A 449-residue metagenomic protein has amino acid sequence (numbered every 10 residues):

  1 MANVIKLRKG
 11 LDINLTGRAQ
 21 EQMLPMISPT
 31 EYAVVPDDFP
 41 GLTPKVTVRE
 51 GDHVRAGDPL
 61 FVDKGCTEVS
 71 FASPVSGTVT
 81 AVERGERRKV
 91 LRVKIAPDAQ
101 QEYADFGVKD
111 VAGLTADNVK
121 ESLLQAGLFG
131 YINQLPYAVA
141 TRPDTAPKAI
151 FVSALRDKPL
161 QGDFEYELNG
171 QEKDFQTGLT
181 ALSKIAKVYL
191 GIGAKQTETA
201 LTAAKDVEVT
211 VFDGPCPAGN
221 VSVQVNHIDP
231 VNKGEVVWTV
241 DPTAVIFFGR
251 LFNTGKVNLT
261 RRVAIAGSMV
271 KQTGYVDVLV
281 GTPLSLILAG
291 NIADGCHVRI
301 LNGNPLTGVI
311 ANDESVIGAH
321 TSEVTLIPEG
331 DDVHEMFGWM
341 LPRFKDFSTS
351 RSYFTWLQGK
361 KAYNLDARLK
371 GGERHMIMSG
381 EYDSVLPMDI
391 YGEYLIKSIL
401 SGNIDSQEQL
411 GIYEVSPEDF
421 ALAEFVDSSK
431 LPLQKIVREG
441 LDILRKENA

Functional and structural regions predicted by a protein language model:
M1-T47, V62, F212: N-terminal, Lys/Arg-enriched amphipathic/low-complexity engagement segments that precede the first folded domain
L42, V48, G65-E68, Q272: Short, solvent-exposed loop/turn positions at domain surfaces that link secondary-structure elements or cap domain
V48-V62, A81: Short, well-structured beta-strand-loop connectors
D58, K64, V75, E83 (+1 more regions): Glycine-rich, histidine-containing beta strand-loop boundary motifs that form or position
E68-S76: Short coil-to-beta-strand transition motifs
V69, E83-A449: Buried, small/hydrophobic-residue-enriched core segments of structured protein domains
